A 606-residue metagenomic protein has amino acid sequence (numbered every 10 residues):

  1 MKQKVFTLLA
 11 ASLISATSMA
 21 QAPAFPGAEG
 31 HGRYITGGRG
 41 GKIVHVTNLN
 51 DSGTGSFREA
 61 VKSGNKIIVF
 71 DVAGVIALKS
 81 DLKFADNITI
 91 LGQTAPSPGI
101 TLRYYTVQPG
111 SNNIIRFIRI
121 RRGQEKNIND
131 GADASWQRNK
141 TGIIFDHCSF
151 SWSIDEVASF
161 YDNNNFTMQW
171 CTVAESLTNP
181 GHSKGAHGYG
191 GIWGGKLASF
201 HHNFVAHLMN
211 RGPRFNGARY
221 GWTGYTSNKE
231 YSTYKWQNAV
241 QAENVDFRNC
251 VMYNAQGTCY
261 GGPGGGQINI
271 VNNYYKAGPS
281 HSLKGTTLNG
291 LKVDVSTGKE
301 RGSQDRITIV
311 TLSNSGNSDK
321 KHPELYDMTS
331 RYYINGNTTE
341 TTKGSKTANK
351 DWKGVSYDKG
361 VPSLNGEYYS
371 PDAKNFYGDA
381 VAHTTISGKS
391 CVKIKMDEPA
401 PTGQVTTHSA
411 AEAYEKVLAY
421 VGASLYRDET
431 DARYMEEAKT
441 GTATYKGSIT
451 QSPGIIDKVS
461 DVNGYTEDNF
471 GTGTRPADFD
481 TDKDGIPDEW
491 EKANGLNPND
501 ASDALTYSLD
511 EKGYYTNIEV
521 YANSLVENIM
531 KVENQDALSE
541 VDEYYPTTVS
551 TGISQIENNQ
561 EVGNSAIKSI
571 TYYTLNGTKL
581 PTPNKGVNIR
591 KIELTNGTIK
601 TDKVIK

Functional and structural regions predicted by a protein language model:
P23-I68, Y573-L580: Acidic Gly/Asp/Thr-rich repetitive segments characteristic of extracellular carbohydrate-active and adhesion proteins
R58-G64, V75-L91, P98-F117, R122-T141 (+1 more regions): Extracellular beta-strand-rich solenoid/capping regions of secreted or surface-exposed proteins that bind or remodel
N87-G92, S111-R122, N139-W152, N164-S183 (+4 more regions): Right-handed parallel beta-helix
L102-T106, N127-Q137, W152-F160, G181-G195 (+4 more regions): Extracellular beta-strand/beta-solenoid scaffold signature
R214-R219, Q241-D461: Extracellular beta-rich repeat passengers
V462-V549: Extracellular calcium-associated, cysteine-rich motifs in secreted modular proteins
T548-N576: Residue-level detector of functionally pivotal "anchor" positions at catalytic/ligand-binding pockets or at interdomain
V587-K606: C-terminal tail/sorting-segment detector
